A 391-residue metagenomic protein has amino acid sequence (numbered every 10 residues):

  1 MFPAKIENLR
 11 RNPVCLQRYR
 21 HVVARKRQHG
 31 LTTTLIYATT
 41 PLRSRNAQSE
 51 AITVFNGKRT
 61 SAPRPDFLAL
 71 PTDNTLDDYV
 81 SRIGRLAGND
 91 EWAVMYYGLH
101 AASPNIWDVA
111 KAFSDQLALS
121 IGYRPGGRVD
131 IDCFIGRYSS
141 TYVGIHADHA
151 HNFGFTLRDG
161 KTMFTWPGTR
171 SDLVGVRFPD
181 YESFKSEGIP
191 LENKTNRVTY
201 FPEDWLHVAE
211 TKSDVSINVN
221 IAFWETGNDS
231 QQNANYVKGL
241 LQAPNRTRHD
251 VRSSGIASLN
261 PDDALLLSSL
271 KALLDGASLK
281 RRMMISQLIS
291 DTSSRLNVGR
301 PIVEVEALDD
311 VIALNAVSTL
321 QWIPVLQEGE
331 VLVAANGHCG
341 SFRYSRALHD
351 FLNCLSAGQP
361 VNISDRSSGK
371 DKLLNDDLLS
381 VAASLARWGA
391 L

Functional and structural regions predicted by a protein language model:
P3-R11, R25-H29, T33-T39, R43-R197 (+1 more regions): Active-site region of the double-stranded beta-helix
E7-R18, R27, S341-L391: Long, charge-rich, low-complexity alpha-helical segments
H21-V22: An N-terminal, well-structured beta->alpha segment
E50-V54, M163, E328-G337, S364: Short polybasic amphipathic segments
G175-V176, Q327-G329, W388-G389: Short, solvent-exposed coil/turn segments at beta-strand boundaries
P202: N-terminal loops that bind phosphate or other acidic moieties and the adjacent beta-alpha structural core
N235-S294: Long, charge-rich alpha-helical interaction segments
G276-L355, L378-L379, A383: Acidic, low-complexity/disordered tracts enriched in E/D and polar residues
